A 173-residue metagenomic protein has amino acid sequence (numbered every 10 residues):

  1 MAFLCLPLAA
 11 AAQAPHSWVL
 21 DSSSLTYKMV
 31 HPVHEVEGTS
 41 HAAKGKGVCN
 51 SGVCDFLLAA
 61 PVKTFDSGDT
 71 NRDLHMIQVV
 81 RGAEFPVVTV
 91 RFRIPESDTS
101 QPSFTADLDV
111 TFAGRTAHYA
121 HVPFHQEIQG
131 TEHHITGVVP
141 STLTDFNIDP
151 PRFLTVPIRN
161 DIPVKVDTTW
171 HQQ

Functional and structural regions predicted by a protein language model:
M1-A9: Bacterial N-terminal signal peptides
A12-Q173: Low-complexity, acidic/polar, glycine-enriched regions of mature
